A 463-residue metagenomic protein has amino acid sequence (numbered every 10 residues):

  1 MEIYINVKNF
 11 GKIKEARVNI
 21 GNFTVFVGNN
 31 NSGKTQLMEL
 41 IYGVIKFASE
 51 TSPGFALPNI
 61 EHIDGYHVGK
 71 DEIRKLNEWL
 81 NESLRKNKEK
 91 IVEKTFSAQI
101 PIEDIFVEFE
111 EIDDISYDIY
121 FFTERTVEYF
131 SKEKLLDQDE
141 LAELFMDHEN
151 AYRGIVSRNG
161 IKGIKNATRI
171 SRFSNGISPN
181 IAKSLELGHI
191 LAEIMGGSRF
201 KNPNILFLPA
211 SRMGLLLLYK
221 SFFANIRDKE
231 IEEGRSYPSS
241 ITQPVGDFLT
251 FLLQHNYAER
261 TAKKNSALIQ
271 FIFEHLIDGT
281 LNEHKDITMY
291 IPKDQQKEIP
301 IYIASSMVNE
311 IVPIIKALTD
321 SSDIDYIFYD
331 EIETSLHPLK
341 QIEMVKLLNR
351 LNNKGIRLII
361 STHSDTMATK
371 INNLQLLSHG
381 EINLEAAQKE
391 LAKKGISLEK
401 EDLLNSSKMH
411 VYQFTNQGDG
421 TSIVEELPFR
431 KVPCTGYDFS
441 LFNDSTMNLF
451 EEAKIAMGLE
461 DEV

Functional and structural regions predicted by a protein language model:
M1-E233, N352, A368-T369, Q375-D402 (+3 more regions): P-loop NTPase switch/coupling surface
N9-G11, N22-T24, P209-R212, P292-Q295 (+3 more regions): Short, flexible loop/turn elements at secondary-structure junctions
N29-N30, Q36, L281-I342: Conserved ABC ATPase signature
F207-P209, L403-T415: Extended hydrophobic secondary-structure segments that form protein cores and membrane-embedded regions
A258-D278: Amphipathic alpha-helical domain-onset/packing element
D323-Y326, G355-I359: Loop/turn-to-beta-strand initiation segments
Q341-N353: Helical segment within the ABC ATPase nucleotide-binding domain
S361-H363: H-loop/switch region of ABC-family ATPase nucleotide-binding domains
